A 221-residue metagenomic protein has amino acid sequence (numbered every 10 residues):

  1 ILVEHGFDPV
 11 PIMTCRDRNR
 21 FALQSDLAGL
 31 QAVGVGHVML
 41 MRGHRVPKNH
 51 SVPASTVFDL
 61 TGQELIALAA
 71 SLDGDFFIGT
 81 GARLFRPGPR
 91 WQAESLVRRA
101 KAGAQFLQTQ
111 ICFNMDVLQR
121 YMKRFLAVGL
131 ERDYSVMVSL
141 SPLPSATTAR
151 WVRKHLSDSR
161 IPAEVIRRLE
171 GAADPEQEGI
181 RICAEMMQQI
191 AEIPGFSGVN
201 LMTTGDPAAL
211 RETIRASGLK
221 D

Functional and structural regions predicted by a protein language model:
I1, N19-D26, R45-A69, P89-A93 (+3 more regions): Active-site-adjacent beta->alpha loops and helix N-cap segments on the catalytic face of soluble alpha/beta enzymes
I1-V10, R20, G29, D75-F76 (+2 more regions): Flavin-dependent oxidoreductase catalytic cores
H5-P9, G34-G36, G74-I78, A104-Q105 (+2 more regions): Short, well-ordered coil/turn segments that N-cap beta-strands
M13-T14, V38-L40, Q105-N114, G198-T203: Catalytic beta/alpha-barrel core
R20-L27, G88-R98, I180-Q189: Short, acidic/polar
L30, R99, G103, V138 (+1 more regions): Conserved, mostly hydrophobic/aromatic
G43, S55-G74, G81-R83, G129-M186 (+2 more regions): Active-site pocket-lining/capping segments in soluble small-molecule metabolic enzymes
L68-F76, A102, M186-G198: A structural motif corresponding to the C-terminal end of an alpha-helix and its immediate exit/capping segment
